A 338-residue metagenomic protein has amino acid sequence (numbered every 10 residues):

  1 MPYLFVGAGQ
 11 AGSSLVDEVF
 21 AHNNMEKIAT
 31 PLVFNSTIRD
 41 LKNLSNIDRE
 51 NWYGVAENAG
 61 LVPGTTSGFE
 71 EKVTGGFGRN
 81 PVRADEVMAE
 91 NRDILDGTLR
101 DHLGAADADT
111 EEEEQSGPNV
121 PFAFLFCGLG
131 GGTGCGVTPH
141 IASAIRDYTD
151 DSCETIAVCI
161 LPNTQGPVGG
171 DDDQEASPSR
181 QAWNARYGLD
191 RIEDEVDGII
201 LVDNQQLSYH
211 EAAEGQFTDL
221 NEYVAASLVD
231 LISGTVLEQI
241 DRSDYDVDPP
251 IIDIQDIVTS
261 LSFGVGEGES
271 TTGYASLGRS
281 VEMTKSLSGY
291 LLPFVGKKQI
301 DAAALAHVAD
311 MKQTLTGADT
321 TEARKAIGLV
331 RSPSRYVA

Functional and structural regions predicted by a protein language model:
M1-A338: Tubulin/FtsZ superfamily GTPase core signature
